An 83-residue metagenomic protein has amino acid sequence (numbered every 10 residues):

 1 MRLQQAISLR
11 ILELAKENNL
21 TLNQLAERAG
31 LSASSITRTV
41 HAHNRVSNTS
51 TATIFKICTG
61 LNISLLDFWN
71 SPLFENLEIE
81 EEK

Functional and structural regions predicted by a protein language model:
M1-T21: A short, Lys/Arg-rich alpha-helix, primarily the initiator
L12, K16, G30, H41 (+1 more regions): Residue-level detection of the helix-turn-helix DNA-binding "recognition helix"
L25-A26: Short alpha-helical "recognition helix" segments of helix-turn-helix
G30-S47: Recognition helix of helix-turn-helix/homeodomain-like DNA-binding domains that insert into the DNA major groove
R38, D67-K83: Short, charged recognition helix plus adjacent turn of helix-turn-helix-like nucleic-acid-binding domains
N44-T59: Short, basic-rich loop-to-helix N-cap that marks the start of a DNA-contacting helix
